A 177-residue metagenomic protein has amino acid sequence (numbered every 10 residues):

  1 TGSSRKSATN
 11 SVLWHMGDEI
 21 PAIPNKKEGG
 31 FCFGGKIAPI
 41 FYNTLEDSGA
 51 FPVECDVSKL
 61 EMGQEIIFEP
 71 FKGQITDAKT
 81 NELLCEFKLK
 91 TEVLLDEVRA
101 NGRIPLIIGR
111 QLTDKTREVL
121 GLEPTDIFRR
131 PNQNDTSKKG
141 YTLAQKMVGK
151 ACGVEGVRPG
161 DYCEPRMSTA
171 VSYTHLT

Functional and structural regions predicted by a protein language model:
T1-T76, N81-E86: Feature captures the catalytic cores and cofactor-binding loops of soluble hydro-lyases/lyases that act on carboxylate
L83-E97: C-terminal binding/interaction regions
P105, G109-C152: Flexible inter-domain linker/hinge segments
E155-G160: N-terminal glycine-rich anion-binding loops that anchor highly charged ligand groups
P165-S168: Short glycine-rich or small-residue beta-strand-to-loop segments that form or flank ligand, phosphate, metal/Fe-S
T174-T177: Conserved small/polar residues in nucleotide/adenosyl-binding loops
